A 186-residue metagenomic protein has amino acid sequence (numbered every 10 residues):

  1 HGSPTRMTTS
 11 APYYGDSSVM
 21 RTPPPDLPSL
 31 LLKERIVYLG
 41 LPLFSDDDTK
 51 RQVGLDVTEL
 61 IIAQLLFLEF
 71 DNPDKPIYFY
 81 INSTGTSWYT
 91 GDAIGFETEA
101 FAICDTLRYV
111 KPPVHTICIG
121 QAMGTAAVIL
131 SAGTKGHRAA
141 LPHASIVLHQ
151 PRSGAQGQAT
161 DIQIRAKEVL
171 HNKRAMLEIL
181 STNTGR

Functional and structural regions predicted by a protein language model:
H1-R186: Terminal-region recognition feature
